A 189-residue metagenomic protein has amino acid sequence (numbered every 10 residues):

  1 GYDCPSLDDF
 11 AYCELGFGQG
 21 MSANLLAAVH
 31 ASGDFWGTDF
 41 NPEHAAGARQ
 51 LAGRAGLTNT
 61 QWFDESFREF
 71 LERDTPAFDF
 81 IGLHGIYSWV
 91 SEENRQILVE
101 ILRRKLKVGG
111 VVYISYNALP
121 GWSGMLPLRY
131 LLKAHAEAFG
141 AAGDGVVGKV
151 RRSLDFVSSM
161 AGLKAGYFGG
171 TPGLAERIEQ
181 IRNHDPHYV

Functional and structural regions predicted by a protein language model:
G1-A11: Conserved alpha-helix/loop element of class I SAM-dependent methyltransferases that forms part of the SAM/SAH-binding
G16-M21: Class I SAM-dependent methyltransferase "Motif I" SAM/SAH-binding loop
A23, A27-E69: Class I SAM-dependent methyltransferase SAM/SAH-binding core
E72-F80: A short acidic, Gly/Pro-enriched loop at the edge of an enzyme's catalytic core that lines a small-molecule cofactor
G82-H84: A short beta-strand submotif of the Rossmann-like class I SAM-dependent methyltransferase core that lines
Q96-V108: A short glycine-rich, Lys/Arg-flanked "PGG" loop and its adjoining helix->strand segment in the class I
Y113-G140, K149-G166: Conserved class I S-adenosyl-L-methionine
P127-L132, P172-V189: Short, glycine-/aromatic-enriched active-site segment of Class I SAM-dependent methyltransferases
